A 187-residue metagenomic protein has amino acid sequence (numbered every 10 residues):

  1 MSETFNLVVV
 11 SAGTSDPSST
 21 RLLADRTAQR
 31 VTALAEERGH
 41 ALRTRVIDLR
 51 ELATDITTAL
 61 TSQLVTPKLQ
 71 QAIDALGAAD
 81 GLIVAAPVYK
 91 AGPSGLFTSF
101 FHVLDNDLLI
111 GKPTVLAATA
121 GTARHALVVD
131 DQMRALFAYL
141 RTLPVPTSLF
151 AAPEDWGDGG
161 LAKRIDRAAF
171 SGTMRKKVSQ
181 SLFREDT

Functional and structural regions predicted by a protein language model:
M1-A85, A91-T98, H102, L182-D186: N-terminal beta1-alpha1-beta2 submodule of the flavodoxin-like/Rossmannoid cofactor-binding fold
S2, P144-T187: Glycine-rich phosphate/pyrophosphate-binding loop and the adjoining helix
L23-T27, V129, A168: Hydrophobic alpha-helical membrane-association signature
L42, G111-P113: Short acidic capping loops at alpha-helix termini that bridge into adjacent secondary structure
Y89-K90, A123: Glycine-rich nucleotide phosphate-binding loop and flanking beta-alpha elements of Rossmann-like dinucleotide-binding
N106-I110: Short, conserved loop/helix-junction motifs that constitute active-site signature segments in enzyme catalytic cores
T114-A152, W156-R164: Short, glycine-/small-residue-rich phosphate/pyrophosphate-handling segment
